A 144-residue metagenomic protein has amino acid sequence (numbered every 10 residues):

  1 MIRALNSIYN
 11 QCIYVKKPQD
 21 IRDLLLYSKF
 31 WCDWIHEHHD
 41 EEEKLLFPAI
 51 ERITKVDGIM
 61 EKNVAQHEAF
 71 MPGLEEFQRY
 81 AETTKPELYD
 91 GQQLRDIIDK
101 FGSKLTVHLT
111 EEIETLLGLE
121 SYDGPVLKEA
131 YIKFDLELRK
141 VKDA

Functional and structural regions predicted by a protein language model:
M1-A144: Small-residue-biased structural context
